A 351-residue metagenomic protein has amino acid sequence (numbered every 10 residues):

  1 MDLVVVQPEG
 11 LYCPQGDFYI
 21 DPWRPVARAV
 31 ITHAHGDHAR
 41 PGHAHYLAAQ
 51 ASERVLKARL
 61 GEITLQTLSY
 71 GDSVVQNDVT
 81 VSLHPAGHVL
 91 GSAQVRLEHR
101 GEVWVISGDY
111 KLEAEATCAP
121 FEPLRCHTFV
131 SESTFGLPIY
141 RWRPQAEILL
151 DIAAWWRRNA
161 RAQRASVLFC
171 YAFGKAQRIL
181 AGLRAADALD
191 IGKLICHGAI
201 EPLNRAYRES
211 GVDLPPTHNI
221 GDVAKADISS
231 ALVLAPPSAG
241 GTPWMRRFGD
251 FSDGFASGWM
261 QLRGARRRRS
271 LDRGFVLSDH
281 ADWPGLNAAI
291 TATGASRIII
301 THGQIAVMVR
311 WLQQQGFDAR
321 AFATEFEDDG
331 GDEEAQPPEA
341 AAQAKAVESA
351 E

Functional and structural regions predicted by a protein language model:
D2-Q15, Y19-R24, R28, A34-C170 (+2 more regions): His/Asp/Glu-rich metal-coordinating catalytic cores of metallo-dependent phosphodiesterases/hydrolases acting on
D2-Y19, R208-A231, A235-M245: A short, well-structured beta->alpha microelement
H35, F121-P123, G182-L189, G211-V212 (+3 more regions): Short, solvent-exposed amphipathic alpha-helical segments in soluble enzyme and RNA/protein-processing domains
H45-E53, V130, G192-L203, F255: Short internal beta-strands
T64-S69, L189-G198, G316-E325: Short hydrophobic/aromatic-enriched beta-strand-loop microsegments
G87-L97, Y110, A114-E115, F121 (+6 more regions): Active-site-proximal loop/helix segment associated with metal-binding centers of metalloenzymes
L149-S230, L234: Hard-cation-handling environments
N219-E351: C-terminal regulatory/interaction regions
